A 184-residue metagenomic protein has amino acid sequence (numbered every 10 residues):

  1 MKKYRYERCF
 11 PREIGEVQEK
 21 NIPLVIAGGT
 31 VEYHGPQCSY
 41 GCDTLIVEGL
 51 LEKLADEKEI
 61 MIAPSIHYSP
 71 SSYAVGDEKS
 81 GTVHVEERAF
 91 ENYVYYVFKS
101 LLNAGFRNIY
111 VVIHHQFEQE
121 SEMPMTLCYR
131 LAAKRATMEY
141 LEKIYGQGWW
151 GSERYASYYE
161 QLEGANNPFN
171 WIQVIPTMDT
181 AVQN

Functional and structural regions predicted by a protein language model:
M1-S39: Active-site and ligand/interface coordination hotspots across diverse enzymes and nucleic-acid-associated assemblies
K20, G49, N92-Y96: A non-catalytic, amphipathic alpha-helix used as a structural packing/dimerization or gating element in enzyme scaffolds
I22, E57-I60, W171: A generic structural signal for alpha->beta connector loops
Q37-T44, V75-S80: Glycine-rich loop at the start of a catalytic domain that most often binds anionic cofactors/ligands
D43-A55: Short catalytic helix/loop segments, enriched in acidic residues and glycine and frequently bearing histidine
I60, P64-P70: Short glycine-enriched loops at secondary-structure junctions
Y68-V182: Active-site histidine-anchored catalytic micro-motif
